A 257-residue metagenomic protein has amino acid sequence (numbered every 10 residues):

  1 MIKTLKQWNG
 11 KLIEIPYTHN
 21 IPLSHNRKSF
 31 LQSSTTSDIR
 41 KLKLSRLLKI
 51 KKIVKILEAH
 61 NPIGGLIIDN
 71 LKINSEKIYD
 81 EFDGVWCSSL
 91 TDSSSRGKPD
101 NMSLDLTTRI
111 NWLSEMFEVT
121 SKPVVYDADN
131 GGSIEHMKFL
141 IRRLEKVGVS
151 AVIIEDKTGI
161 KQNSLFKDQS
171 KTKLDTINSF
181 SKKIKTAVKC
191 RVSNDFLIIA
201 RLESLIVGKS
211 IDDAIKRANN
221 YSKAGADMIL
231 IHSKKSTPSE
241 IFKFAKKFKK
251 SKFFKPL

Functional and structural regions predicted by a protein language model:
M1-S33: N-terminal mitochondrial targeting presequence
S34-I50, V54-P123, N130-F254: Alpha/beta enzyme core
L257: Active-site/pore-lining binding-face segments in mid-to-C-terminal subdomains
